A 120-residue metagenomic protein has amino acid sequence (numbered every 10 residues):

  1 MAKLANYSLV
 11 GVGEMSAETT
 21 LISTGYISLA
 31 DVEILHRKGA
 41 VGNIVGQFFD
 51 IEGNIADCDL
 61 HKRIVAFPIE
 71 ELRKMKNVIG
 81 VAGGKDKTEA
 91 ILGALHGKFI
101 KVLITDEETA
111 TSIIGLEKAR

Functional and structural regions predicted by a protein language model:
M1-R120: Conserved phosphate- and dinucleotide-binding cores of soluble alpha/beta proteins, encompassing both enzyme active
